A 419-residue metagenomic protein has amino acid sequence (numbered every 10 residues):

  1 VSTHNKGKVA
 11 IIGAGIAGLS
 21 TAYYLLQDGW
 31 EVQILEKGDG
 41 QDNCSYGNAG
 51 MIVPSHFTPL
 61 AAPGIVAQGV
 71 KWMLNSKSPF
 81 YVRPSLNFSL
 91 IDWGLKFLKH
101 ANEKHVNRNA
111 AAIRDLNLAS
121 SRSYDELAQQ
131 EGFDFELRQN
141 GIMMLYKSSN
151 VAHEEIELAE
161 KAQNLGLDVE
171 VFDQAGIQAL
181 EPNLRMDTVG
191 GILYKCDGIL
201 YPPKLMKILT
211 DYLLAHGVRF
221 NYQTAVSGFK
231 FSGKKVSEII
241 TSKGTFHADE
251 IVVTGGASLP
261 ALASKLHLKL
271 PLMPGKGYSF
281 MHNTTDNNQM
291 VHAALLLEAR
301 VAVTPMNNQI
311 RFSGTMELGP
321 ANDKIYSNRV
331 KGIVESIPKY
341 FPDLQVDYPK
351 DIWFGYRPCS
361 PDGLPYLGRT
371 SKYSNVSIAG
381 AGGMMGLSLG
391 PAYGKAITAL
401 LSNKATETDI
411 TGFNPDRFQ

Functional and structural regions predicted by a protein language model:
G7-I34: N-terminal Rossmann-like FAD-binding beta1-loop-alpha1 element of flavoenzymes
Q27-G47: Glycine-rich FAD pyrophosphate-binding loop
K37, M51, H56, L60-H100 (+2 more regions): Active-site substrate-recognition segment that forms the wall of the catalytic cavity or substrate channel
G50-F172: Dinucleotide-binding Rossmann-like beta1-alpha1 core, especially the glycine-rich loop that anchors the ADP
R108-L118, M144-E154, A179, I192-D211 (+2 more regions): Short beta-strand to alpha-helix junction loop
H153-Q163, L184-S242, F246-D249: Helical element adjacent to the flavin cofactor pocket in flavoenzyme catalytic cores
K339-Q419: C-terminal catalytic lobe of FAD-dependent flavoproteins
